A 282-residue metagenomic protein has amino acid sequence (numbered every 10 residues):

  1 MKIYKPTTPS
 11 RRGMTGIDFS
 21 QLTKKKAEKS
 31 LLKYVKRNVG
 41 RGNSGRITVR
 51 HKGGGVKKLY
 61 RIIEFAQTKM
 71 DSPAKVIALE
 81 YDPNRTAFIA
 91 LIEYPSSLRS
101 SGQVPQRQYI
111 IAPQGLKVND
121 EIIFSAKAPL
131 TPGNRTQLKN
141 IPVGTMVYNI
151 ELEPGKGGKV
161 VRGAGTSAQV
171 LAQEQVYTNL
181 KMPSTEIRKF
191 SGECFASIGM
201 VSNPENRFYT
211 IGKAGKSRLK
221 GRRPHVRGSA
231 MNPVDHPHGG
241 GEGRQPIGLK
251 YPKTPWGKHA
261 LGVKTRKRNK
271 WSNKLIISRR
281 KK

Functional and structural regions predicted by a protein language model:
M1-N84, L98-G102, K117-K282: Basic, glycine/proline-rich low-complexity segments that contact nucleic acids
T86-I89: Ordered, amphipathic secondary-structure segments that act as subunit-interaction surfaces in large macromolecular
I92: N-terminal active-site beta-alpha-beta segment that forms phosphate/nucleotide-binding and substrate-recognition loops
P95: Glycine-rich beta-strand-to-loop/alpha-helix junction loops that act as flexible
V104-K117: Beta-strand/loop nucleic-acid-binding surfaces
